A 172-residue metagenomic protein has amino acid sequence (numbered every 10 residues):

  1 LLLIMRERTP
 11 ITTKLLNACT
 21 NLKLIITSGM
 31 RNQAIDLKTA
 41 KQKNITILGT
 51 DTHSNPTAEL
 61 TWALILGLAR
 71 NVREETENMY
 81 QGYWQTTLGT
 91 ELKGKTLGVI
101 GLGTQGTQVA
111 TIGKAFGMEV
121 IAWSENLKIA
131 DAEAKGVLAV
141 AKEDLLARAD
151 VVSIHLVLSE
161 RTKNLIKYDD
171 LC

Functional and structural regions predicted by a protein language model:
L1-L48, A147, K167, C172: An N-terminal-biased, well-structured beta-alpha scaffold segment characteristic of Rossmann-like dinucleotide-binding
I11-L15, N126-C172: Rossmann-like adenosine-cofactor binding region
L22, K93-V99, Y168: Phosphate-coordination loops involved in phosphoryl transfer and adenosine-cofactor binding
K43, T50-T96, T111, A115: Phosphate-binding beta-alpha-beta segment of Rossmann-like dinucleotide-binding domains, i.e., the NAD(P)
T46-T52, L138-K142: Short beta-strand elements at the ligand-binding edges of bilobed clamshell
L102-G103: Glycine-rich Rossmann-fold phosphate-binding loop(s) that bind the pyrophosphate of adenine dinucleotide cofactors
G106-T107: N-terminal Rossmann-fold NAD(P) dinucleotide-binding loop
I121: Conserved beta-strand positions in the Rossmann-like core of class I SAM-dependent methyltransferases
